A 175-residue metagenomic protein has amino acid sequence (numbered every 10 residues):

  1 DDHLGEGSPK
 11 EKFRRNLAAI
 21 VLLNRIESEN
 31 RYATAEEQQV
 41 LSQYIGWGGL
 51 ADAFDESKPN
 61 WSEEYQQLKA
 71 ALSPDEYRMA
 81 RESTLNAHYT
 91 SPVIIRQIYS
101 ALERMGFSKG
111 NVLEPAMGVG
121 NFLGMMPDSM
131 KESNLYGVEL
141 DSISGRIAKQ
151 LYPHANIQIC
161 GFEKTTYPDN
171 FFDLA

Functional and structural regions predicted by a protein language model:
D1-A175: Class I S-adenosyl-L-methionine-dependent methyltransferase catalytic core
